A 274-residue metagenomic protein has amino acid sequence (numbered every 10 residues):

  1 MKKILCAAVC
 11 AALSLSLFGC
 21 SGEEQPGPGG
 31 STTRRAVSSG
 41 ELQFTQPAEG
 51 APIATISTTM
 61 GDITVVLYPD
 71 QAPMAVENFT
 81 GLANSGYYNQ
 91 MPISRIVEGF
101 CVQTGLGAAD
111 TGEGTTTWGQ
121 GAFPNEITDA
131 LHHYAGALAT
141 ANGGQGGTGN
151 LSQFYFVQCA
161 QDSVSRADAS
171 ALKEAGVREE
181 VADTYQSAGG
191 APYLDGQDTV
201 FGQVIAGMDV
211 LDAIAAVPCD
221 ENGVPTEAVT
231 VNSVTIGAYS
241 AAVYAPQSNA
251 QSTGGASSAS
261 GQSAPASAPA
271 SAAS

Functional and structural regions predicted by a protein language model:
M1-F18: Sec-dependent bacterial lipoprotein signal peptides
S14, G19-S274: Cyclophilin-like peptidyl-prolyl cis-trans isomerases
